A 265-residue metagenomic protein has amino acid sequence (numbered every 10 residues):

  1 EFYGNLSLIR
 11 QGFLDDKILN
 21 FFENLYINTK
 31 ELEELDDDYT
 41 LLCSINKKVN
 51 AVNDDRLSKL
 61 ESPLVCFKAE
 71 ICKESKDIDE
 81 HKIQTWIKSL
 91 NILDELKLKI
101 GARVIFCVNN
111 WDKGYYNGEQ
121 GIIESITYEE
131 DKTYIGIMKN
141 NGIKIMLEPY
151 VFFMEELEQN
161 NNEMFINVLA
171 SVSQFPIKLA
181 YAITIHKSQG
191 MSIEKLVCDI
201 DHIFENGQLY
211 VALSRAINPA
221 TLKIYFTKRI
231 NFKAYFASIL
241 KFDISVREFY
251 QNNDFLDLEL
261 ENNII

Functional and structural regions predicted by a protein language model:
E1-K113: Conserved helicase motor core of P-loop NTPases
I100-I265: C-terminal accessory regions
